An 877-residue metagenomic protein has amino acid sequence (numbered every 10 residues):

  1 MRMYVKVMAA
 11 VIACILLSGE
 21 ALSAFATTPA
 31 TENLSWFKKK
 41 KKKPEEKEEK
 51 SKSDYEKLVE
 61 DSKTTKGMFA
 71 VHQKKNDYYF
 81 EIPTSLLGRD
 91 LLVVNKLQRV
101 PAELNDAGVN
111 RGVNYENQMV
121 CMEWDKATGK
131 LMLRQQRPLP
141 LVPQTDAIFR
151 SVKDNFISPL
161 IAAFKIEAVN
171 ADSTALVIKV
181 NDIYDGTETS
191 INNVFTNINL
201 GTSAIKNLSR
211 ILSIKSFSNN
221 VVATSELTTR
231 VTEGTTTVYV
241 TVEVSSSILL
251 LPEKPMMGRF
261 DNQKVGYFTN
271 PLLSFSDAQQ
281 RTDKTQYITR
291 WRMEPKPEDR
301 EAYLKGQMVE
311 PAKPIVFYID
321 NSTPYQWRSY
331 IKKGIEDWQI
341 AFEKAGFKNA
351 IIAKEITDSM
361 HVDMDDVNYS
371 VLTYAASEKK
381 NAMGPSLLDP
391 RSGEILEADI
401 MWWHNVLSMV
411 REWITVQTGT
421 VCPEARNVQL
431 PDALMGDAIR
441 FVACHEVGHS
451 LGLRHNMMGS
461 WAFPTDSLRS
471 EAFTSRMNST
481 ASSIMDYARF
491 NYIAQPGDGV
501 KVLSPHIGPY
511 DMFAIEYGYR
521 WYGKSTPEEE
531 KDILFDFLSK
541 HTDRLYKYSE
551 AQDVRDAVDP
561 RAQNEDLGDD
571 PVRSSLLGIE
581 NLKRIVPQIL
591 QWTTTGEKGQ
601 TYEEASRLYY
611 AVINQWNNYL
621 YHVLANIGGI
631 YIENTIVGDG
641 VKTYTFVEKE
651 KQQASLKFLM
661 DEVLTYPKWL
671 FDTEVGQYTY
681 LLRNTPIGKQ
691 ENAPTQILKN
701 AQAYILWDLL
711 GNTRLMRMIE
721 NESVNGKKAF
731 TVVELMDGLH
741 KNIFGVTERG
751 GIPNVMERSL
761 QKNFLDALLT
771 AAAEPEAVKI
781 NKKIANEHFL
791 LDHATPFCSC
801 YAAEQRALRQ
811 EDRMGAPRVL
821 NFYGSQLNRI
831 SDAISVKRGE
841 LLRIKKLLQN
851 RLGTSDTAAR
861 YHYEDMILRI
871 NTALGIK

Functional and structural regions predicted by a protein language model:
M1-A9: Bacterial N-terminal signal peptides that target proteins for export
I15-A24: C-terminal segment of classical bacterial N-terminal signal peptides
P29-Y79, P83-T323, A341, A350 (+7 more regions): Auxiliary tRNA-acceptor-end handling modules of aminoacyl-tRNA synthetases
L34-W36, K50, E355-A375, D437-Q495: The catalytic-center signature of Zn2+-dependent metalloproteases
V113, T282, N321, Y325-K333 (+5 more regions): Soluble non-cytosolic domains of exported or imported proteins
E336-F347, G448-H449, L453, F490 (+1 more regions): Sec-exported extracytoplasmic/periplasmic mature domains
M383, L388, E394-D399, A443-L451 (+2 more regions): Extended catalytic-interface subdomain
S460-K877: Conserved catalytic/binding loops enriched for acidic/polar residues
